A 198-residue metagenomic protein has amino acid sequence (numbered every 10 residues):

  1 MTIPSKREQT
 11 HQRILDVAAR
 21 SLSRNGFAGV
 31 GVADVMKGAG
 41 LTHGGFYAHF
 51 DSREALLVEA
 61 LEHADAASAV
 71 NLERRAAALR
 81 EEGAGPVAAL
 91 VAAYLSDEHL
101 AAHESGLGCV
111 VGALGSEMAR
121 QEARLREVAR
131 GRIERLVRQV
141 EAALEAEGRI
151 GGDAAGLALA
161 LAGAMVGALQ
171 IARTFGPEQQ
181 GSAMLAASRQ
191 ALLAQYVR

Functional and structural regions predicted by a protein language model:
M1-Q9: N-terminal intrinsically disordered/low-complexity leader segments
R13, S21-E59: Helix-turn-helix
I14-L22, Y94, M165: Short hydrophobic clusters on alpha-helical segments that form packing/core surfaces in small helical domains
E59, E73-L107, A158-L161: Hydrophobic alpha-helical connector segments
G85-A89, A101-R130: Amphipathic alpha-helical segments used for helix-helix packing
D97, S116, R120, A162-Q180 (+1 more regions): Amphipathic C-terminal alpha-helical segment
L107-A113, Q139, G152-I171, A187-A191: Hydrophobic alpha-helical segments that form the core of small-molecule binding pockets and/or dimer interfaces
Q121-A123, R130-L161, Q195-R198: Hydrophobic alpha-helical bundle segments that form small-molecule/ligand-binding pockets
